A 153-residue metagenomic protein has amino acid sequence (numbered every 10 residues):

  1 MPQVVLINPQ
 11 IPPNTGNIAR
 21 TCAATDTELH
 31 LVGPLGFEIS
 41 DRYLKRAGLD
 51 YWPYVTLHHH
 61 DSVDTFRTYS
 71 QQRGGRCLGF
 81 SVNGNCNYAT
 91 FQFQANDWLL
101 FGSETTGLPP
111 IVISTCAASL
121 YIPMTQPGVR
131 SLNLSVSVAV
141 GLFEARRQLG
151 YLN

Functional and structural regions predicted by a protein language model:
M1-N153: Post-transcriptional modification and biogenesis factors for structured RNAs of the translation apparatus
